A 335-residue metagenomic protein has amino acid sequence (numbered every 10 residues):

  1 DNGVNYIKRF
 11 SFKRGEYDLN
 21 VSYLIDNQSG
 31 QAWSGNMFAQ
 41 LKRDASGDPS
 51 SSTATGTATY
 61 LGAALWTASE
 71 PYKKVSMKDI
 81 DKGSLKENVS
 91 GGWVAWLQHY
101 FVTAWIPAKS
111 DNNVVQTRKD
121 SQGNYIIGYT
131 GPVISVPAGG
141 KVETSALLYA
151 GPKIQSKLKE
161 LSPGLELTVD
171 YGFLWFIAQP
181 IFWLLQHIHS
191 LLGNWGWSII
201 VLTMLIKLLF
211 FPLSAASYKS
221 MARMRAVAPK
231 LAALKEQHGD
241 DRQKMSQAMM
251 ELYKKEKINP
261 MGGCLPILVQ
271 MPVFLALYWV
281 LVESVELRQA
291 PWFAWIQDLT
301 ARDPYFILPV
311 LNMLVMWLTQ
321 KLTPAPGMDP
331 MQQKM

Functional and structural regions predicted by a protein language model:
D1-L167: Soluble non-transmembrane domains of integral membrane proteins
Q116-T117, S198-T203, Q243-S246: Short coil/turn segments at secondary-structure boundaries
Y125, Y149-S198, A290-L308: Interfacial loop/helix-cap signal at membrane boundaries in integral membrane proteins
G139, L209-L275, W317-M335: Membrane-interface amphipathic helices and adjacent TM-edge segments
K141-I154, L205-S217, M250, E256 (+1 more regions): Hydrophobic alpha-helical transmembrane segments
D170-A232, L265-V269: Core alpha-helical transmembrane segments of integral membrane proteins
A276-T323: Conserved catalytic motifs of ABC-family nucleotide-binding domains
